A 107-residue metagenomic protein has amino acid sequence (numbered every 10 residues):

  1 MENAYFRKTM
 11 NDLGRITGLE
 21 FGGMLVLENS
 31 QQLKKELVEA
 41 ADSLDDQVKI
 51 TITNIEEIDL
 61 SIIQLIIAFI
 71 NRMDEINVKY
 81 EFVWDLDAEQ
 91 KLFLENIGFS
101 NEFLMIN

Functional and structural regions predicted by a protein language model:
M1-S61, I67-N107: STAS-like cytosolic regulatory interaction modules
